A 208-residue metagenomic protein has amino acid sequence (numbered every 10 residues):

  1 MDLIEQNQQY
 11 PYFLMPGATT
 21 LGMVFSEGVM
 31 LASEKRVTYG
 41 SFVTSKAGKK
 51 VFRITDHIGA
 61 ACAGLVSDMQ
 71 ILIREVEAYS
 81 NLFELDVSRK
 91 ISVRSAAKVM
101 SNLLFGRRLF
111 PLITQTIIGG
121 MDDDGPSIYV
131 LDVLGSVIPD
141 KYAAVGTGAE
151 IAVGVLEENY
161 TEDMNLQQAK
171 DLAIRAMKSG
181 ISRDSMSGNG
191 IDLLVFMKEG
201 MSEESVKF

Functional and structural regions predicted by a protein language model:
M1-F208: Long, low-complexity N-terminal extensions
